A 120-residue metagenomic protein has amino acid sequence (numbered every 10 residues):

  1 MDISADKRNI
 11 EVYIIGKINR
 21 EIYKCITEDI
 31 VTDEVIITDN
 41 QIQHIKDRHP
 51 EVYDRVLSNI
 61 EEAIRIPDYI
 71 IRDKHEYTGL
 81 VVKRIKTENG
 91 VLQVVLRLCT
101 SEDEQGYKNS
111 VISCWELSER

Functional and structural regions predicted by a protein language model:
M1-R120: Ribonuclease/tRNase effector modules and their secretory precursors
